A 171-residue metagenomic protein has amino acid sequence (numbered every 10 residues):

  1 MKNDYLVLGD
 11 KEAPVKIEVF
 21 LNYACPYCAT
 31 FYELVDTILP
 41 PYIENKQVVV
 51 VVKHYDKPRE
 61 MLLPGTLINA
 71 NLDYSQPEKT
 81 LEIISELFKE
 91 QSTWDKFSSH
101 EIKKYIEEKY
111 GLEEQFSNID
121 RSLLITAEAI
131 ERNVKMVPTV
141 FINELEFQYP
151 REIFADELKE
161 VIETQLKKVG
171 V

Functional and structural regions predicted by a protein language model:
M1-V15: A short beta-strand-turn-helix
V15, K46, M136: Short coil/turn segments at beta-strand junctions that form active-site/ligand-binding loops
V15-P26: N-terminal pre-triad scaffold of radical SAM enzymes
F20, Y32-L39, Y105-V171: C-terminal cap of thioredoxin/glutaredoxin-like
Y23, A29-K104: Structural alpha/beta surface segment adjacent to cysteine/selenocysteine redox centers across thiol/disulfide enzymes
